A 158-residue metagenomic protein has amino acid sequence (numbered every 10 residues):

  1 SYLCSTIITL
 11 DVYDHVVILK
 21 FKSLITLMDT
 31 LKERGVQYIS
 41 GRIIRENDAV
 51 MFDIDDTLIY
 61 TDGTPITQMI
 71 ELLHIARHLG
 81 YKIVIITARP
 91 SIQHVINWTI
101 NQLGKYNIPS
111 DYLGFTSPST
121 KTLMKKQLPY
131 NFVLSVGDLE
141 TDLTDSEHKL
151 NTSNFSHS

Functional and structural regions predicted by a protein language model:
S1-F52: Non-catalytic pre-domain segments flanking phosphatase-related domains
C4-S5, R42-L79: Active-site neighborhood of HAD-like aspartate-dependent phosphohydrolases
A49-D53, K82-T87, L134-S135: Structural recognition of the beta-strand scaffold that forms the well-ordered cores of secreted hydrolase catalytic
T57-Y60, P90-I92, T141-L143: Short acidic, S/G/P-rich loop/turn micro-motifs used as interaction or catalytic elements
G63, M69-I100, F115: Substrate-recognition element of Asp-dependent hydrolases with the DxDx(T/V) motif
H94-S158: C-terminal cap/substrate-recognition subdomain and adjoining C-terminal extension of metal-dependent phosphatase-like
